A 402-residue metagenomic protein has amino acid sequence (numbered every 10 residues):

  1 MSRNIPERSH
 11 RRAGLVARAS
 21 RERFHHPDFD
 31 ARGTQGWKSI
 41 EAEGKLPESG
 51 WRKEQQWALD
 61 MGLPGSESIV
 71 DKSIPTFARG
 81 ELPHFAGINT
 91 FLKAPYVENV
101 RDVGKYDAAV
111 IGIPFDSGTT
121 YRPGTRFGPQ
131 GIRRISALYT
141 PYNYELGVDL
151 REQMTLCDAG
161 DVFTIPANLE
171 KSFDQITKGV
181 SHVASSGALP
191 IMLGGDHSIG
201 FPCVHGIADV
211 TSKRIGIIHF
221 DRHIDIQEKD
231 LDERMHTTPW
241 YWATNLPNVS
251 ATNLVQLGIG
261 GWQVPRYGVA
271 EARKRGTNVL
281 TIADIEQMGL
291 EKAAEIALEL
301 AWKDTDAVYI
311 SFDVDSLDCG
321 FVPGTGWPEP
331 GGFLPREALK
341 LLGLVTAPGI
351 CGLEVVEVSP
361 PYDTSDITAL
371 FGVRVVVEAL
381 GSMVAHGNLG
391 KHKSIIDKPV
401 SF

Functional and structural regions predicted by a protein language model:
M1-F24: N-terminal mitochondrial targeting presequence
S20, H26-F402: Conserved alpha-helical scaffold segments that buttress catalytic/binding sites
